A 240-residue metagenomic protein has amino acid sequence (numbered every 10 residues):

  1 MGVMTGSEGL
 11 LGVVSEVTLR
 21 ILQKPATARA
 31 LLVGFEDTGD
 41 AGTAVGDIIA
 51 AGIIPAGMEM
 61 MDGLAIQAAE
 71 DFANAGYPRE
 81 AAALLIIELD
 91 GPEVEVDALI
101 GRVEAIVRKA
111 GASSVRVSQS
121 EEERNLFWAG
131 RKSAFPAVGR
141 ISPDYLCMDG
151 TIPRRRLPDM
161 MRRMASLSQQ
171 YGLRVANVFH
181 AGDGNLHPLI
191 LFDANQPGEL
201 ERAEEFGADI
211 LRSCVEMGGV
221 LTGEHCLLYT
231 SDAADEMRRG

Functional and structural regions predicted by a protein language model:
M1-G223, L227-S231: Noncatalytic alpha-helical scaffold of FAD-dependent oxidoreductases
Y229, A233-G240: Single conserved hydrophobic/aromatic residue that forms the stacking wall/gate of nucleotide- or nucleobase-binding
